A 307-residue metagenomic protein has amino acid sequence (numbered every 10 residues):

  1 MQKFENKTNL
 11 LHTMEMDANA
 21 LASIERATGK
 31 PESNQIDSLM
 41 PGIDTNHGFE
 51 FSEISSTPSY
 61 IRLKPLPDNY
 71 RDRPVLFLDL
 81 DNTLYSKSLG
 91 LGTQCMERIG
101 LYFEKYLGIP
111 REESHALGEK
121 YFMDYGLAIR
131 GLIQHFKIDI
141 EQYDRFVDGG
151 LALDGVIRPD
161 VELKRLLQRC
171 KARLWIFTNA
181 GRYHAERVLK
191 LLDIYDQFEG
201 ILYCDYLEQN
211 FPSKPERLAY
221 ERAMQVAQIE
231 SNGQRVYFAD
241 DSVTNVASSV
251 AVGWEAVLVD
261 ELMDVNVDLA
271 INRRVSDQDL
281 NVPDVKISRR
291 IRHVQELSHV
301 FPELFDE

Functional and structural regions predicted by a protein language model:
M1-D72, Q168, R182, E186-E307: Asp-based, Mg2+/Mn2+-dependent phosphohydrolase catalytic module
I36-V161, Y183: N-terminal helical cap/lid subdomain that shapes the substrate entry/recognition surface in HAD-like hydrolases
V75-F77, W175, V236-Y237: Hydrophobic "anchor" residues on beta-strands that sit immediately upstream of conserved functional sites
S86-S88, L153-D154, L174-W175, Q209-P212: A generic structural signal for short coil/turn motifs at secondary-structure boundaries
L107-G108, F136-K137, L174, D193 (+2 more regions): Glycine-centered loop/turn motif at secondary-structure junctions
E162-K171: Catalytic-core regions built around general acid/base machinery
T178-A180: Conserved phosphate-coupling serine/threonine residues in phosphotransfer and NTP-handling enzymes
